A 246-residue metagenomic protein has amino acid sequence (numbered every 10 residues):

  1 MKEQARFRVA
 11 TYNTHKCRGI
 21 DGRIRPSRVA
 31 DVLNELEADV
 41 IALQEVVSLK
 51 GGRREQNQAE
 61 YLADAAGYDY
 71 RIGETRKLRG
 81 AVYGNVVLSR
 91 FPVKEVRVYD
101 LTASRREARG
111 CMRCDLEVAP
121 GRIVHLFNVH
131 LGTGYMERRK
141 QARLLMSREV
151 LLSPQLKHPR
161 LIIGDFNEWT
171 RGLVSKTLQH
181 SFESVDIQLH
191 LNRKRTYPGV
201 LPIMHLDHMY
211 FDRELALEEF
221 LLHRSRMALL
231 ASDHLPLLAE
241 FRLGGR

Functional and structural regions predicted by a protein language model:
M1-V40, G52, D64-A65, D69-R246: Active-site regions of metal-assisted phosphoester/phosphodiester hydrolases, unifying DNase/endonuclease modules
A42-V47: A short beta-strand-loop structural module common to alpha/beta enzyme folds
L49-G51, Q58-A59: Membrane-embedded segments
Q56-A59, N85: Generic internal hydrophobic packing segments that stabilize the cores of diverse globular domains
